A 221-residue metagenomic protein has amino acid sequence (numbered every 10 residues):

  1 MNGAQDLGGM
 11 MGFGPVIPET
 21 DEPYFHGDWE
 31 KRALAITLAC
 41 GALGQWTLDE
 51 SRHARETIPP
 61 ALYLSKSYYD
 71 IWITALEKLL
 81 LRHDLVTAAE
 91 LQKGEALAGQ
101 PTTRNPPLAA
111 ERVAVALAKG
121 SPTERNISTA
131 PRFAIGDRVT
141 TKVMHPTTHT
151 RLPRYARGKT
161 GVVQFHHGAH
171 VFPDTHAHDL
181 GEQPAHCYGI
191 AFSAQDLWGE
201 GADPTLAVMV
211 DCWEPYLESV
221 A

Functional and structural regions predicted by a protein language model:
M1, T103, L108-A109, S219-A221: Basic/polar N-terminal segments that are highly enriched at the extreme N-terminus, encompassing both cleavable
M1-T102: N-terminal intrinsically disordered, low-complexity, charge/repeat-rich segments that act as generic
M10-T37, L79, T123-I135, V143-A221: Basic/aromatic-rich interaction segments and small domains that mediate binding to polyanionic partners
R52, T74, Q92, A96 (+5 more regions): Generic preference for flexible, low-structure residues
R104-G120: Short, basic/aromatic beta-hairpin or loop at an interaction surface
